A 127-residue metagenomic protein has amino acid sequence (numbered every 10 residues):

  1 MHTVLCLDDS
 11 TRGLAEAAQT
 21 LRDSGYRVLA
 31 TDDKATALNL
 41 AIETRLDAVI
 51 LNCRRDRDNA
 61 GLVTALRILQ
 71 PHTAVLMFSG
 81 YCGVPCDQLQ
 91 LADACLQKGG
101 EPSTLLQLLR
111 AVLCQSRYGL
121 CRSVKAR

Functional and structural regions predicted by a protein language model:
M1-R12, A17-L21, V49: Conserved acidic segment of CheY-like receiver
G25-D33, L40: Short hydrophobic/Thr-rich beta-strand motif most characteristic of the beta2 strand and flanking loop of CheY-like
K34, I50-L66: Conserved phosphotransfer microenvironments
L38-N39, L106: Alpha2 helix of the CheY-like receiver
I42-T44, L66-T73: Conserved phosphotransfer cores of two-component systems
F78-S79: Hydrophobic/aromatic residues positioned on beta-strands within the core alpha/beta folds
G100-L113, R117, C121-R122: C-terminal output helix
